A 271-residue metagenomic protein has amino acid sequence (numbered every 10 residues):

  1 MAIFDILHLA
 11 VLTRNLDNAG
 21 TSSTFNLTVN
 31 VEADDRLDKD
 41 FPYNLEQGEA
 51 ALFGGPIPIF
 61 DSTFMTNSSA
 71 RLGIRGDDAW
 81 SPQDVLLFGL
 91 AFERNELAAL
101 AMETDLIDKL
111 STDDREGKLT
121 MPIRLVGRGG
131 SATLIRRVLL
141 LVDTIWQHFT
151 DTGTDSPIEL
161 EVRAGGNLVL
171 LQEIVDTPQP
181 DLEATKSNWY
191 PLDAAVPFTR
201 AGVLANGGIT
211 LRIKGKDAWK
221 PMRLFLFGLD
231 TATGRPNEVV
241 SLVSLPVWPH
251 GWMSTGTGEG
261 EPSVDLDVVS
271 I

Functional and structural regions predicted by a protein language model:
M1-I271: Regulatory, non-catalytic segments
